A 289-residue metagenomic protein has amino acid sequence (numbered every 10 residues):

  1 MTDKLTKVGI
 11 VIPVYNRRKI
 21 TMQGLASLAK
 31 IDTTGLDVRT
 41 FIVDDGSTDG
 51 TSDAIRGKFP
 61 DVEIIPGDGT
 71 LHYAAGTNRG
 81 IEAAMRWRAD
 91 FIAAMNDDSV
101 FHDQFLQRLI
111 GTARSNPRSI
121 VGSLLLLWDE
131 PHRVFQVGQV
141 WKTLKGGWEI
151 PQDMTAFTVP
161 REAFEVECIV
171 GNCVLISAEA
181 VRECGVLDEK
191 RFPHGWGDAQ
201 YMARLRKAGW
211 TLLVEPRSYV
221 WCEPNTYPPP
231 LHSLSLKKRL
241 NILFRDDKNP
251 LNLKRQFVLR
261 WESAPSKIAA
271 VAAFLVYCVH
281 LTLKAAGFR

Functional and structural regions predicted by a protein language model:
V8-G24, I31, V43: A conserved hydrophobic helix/loop-capping motif in glycosyltransferases and polysaccharide synthases
S27, D44-D53: A conserved acidic beta->alpha catalytic loop
S27-D37: Short, acidic, metal-binding catalytic loop of nucleotide-sugar glycosyltransferases
G67-W87: Glycine-rich, basic loop-to-helix element that forms the pyrophosphate-binding segment of sugar-nucleotide handling
A89-V100: Short beta-strand-to-loop acidic/aromatic patch adjacent to the donor-nucleotide binding site
D103-K142: Conserved donor NDP-sugar-binding/catalytic core segment of glycosyltransferases
C168-I169, C173-I176, A180-G185, R191-S218: A short, conserved alpha-helix in the catalytic core of glycosyltransferases
P228, H232-R289: Non-catalytic, C-terminal membrane-associated alpha-helical segments of glycosyltransferases
